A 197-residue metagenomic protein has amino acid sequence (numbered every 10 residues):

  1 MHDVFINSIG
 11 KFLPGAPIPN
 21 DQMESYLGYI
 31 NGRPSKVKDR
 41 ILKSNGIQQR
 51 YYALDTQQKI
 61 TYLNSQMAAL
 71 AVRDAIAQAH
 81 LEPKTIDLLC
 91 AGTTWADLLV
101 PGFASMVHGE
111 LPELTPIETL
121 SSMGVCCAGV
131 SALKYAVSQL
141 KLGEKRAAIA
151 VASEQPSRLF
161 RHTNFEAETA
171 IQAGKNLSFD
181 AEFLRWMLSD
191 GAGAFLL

Functional and structural regions predicted by a protein language model:
M1-L88, G109-T115, F179-A181: Conserved "HGTGT" condensation-loop signature of ketosynthase/thiolase-family condensing enzymes that catalyze
N7-I9, G92, V151, L197: Short hydrophobic segments within beta-strands
T61, W95, L159: Short Asp/Glu-rich motifs
R73, A77-P83, L98-L197: Acyl-thioester C-C bond-transforming condensing/cleaving domain
G92-L98: Glycine-rich phosphate-binding loops at beta-strand->alpha-helix junctions
